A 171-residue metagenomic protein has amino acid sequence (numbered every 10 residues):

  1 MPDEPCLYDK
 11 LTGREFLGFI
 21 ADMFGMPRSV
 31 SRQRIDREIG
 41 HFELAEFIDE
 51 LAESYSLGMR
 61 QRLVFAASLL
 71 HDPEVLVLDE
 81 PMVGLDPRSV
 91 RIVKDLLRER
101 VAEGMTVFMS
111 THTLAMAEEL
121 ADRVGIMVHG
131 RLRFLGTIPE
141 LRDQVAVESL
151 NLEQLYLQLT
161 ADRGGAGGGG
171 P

Functional and structural regions predicted by a protein language model:
G18, D22, S29-F47: Conserved ABC ATPase "signature" region
L51-Y55: Conserved ABC ATPase signature
L70-E74: A short, proline-enriched helix->beta-strand linker immediately N-terminal to the Walker B motif in ABC-type P-loop
L76-E80: Catalytic Walker B motif of ABC-type/P-loop ATPase nucleotide-binding domains
V90-E103: Helical segment within the ABC ATPase nucleotide-binding domain
A117-E119: A short, surface-exposed alpha-helical micro-motif characterized by mixed small hydrophobic and charged/polar residues
L135-G136: ABC ATPase "signature
